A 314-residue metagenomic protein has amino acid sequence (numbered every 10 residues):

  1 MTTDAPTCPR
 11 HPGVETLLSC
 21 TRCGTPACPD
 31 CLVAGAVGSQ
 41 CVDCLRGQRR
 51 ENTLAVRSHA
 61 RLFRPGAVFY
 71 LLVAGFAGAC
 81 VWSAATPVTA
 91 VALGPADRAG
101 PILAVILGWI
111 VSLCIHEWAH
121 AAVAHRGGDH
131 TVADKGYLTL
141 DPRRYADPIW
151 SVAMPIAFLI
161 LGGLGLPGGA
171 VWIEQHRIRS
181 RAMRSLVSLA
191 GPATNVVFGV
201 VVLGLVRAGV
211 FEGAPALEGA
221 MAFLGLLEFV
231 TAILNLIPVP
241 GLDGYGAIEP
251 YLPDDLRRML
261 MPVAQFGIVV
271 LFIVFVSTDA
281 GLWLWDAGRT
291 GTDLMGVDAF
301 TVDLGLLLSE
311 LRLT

Functional and structural regions predicted by a protein language model:
M1, A5-R10, G100-P101, W118-H120: Membrane-interacting alpha-helical segments
M1-T2, R10-V14, L32-G35: Short, flexible, mixed-charge glycine/proline-rich loop motifs that serve as phosphate/nucleic-acid-contacting
D4-T7, S19, A27, Q40: The −1 position to Zn-ligating cysteines in a subset of zinc-ribbon hairpins
A5, G13-V14, V91, L166: N-proximal short alpha-helices
P9, V42, W172-E174: Residue-level detector of conserved, well-ordered beta-strand and adjacent loop positions that form binding/recognition
G13-C23, D30-C31: Canonical RING-type zinc finger of E3 ubiquitin-protein ligases
T25-R46: Cys/His-coordinated zinc-finger cores
A36-G38, G47-T314: Hydrophobic transmembrane alpha-helices and their immediate loop junctions in multi-pass integral membrane proteins
